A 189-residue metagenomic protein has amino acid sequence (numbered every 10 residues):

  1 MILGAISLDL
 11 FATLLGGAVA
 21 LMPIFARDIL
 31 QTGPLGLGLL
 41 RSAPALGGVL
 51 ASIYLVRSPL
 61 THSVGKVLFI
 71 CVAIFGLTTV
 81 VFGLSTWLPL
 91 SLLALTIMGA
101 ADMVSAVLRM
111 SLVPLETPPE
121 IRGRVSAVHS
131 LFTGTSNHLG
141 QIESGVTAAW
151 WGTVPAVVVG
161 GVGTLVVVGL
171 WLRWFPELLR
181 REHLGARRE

Functional and structural regions predicted by a protein language model:
M1: Helix-loop element at the rim of GNAT/NAT acetyltransferase active sites that forms part of the acceptor-substrate
A5-L10, L14, L21-E189: C-terminal transmembrane bundle of multi-pass solute transporters/carriers
